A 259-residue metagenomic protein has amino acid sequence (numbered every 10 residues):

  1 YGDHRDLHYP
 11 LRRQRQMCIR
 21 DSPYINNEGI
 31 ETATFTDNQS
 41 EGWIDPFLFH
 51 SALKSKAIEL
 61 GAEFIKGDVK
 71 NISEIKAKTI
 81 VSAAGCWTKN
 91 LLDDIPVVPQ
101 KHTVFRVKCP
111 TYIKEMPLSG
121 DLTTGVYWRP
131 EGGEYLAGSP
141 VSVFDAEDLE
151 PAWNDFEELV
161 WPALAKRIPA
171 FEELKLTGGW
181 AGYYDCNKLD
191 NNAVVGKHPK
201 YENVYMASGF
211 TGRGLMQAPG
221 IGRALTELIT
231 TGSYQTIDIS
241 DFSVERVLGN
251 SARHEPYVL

Functional and structural regions predicted by a protein language model:
Y1-I19: Single conserved hydrophobic/aromatic residue that forms the stacking wall/gate of nucleotide- or nucleobase-binding
R13-Q16, R20-L60, K66, N187: Flavin (FAD/FMN) cofactor-binding and adjacent substrate-gating region of FAD-dependent oxidoreductase domains
R13-Q16, R20-Y24, I95-V97, G120 (+2 more regions): A short alpha-helix-loop-beta-strand transition element characteristic of N-terminal alpha/beta dinucleotide-binding
T34-K56, G85-W87, F156-A163, F210 (+2 more regions): Mid-domain beta-loop-alpha active-site segment that forms a flexible, acidic cofactor/metal-binding surface
P46, I168-L259: C-terminal catalytic lobe of FAD-dependent flavoproteins
L60-A62, A77-T79, L225-S233: Short, hydrophobic alpha-helical segments
E63-E74: A conserved short coil-to-beta-strand element within the FAD-binding core of flavoproteins
T79, A84-N203: Active-site substrate-recognition segment that forms the wall of the catalytic cavity or substrate channel
